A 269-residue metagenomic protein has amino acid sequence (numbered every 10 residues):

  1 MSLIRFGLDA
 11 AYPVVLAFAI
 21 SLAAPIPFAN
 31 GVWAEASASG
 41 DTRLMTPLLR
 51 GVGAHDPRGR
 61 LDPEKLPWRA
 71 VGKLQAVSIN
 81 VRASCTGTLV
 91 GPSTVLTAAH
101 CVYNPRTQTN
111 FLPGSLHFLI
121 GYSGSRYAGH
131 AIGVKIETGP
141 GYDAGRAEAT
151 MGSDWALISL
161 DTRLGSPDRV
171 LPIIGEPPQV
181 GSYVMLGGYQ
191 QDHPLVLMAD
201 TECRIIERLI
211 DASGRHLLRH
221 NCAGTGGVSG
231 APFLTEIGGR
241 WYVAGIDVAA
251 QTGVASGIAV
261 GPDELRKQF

Functional and structural regions predicted by a protein language model:
S2-V15: Bacterial N-terminal signal peptides that target proteins for export
P13-P27: Bacterial N-terminal signal peptides
I26-V90, M198, P262-K267: Protease-domain processing segments flanking chymotrypsin-fold serine proteases, especially trypsin-like
S37, T88, P105-Q108, T138-A149 (+1 more regions): Active-site substrate-binding loop(s) of clan PA
R50-R69, A76-N80, Y103, T109-G165: Conserved catalytic-core segment of clan PA serine endopeptidases
T97: Cytochrome P450 catalytic-core helices
S166, Q191-D192, A244-F269: C-terminal cap/linker of serine protease catalytic domains
A223-D247: Catalytic nucleophile loop of clan PA
